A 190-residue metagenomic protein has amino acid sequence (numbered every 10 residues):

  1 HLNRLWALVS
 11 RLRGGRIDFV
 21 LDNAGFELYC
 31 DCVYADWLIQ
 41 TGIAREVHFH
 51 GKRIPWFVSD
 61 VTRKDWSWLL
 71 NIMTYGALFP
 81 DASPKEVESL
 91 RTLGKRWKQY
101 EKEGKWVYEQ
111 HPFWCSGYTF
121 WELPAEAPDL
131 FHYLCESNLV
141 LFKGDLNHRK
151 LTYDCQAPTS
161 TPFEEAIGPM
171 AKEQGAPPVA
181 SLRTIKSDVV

Functional and structural regions predicted by a protein language model:
H1-D31: Structured, charged N-terminal subsegments at the starts of enzyme catalytic cores and at intra-chain domain/subunit
L5-L8, W37-L38, A127-C135: Short amphipathic alpha-helices and their capping/turn segments at secondary-structure boundaries
S10, I39-I43, P55: Hydrophobic/aromatic-lined pockets within catalytic cores
G14-R16, A44, S137: A general structural motif
E27-H48: Histidine-anchored nucleotide/phosphate-binding helix
E46, H50-R53, S59-V190: C-terminal functional extensions of proteins
